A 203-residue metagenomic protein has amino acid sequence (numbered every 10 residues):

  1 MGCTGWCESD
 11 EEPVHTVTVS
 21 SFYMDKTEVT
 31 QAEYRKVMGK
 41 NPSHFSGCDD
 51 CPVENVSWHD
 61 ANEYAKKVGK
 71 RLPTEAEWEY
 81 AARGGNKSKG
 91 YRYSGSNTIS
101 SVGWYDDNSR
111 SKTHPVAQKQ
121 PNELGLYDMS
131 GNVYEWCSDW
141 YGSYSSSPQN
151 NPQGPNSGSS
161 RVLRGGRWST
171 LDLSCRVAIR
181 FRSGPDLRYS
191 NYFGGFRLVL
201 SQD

Functional and structural regions predicted by a protein language model:
M1-E11, K36, C137-Q149: Cytochrome P450 core scaffold surrounding the K-helix E-X-X-R motif and the conserved "meander" helix-loop region
G2, A32, V37, A81 (+3 more regions): Residues that scaffold the ATP/ADP-binding catalytic core of kinase and kinase-like folds
E8-N86, S109-Y127, Q202: Short aromatic-cysteine micro-motif
N62, K67, E77-T98, M129 (+2 more regions): An exposed tryptophan-centered "aromatic clamp" motif
I99-S130, P155-S157, S183-D186: Short, well-ordered junction/capping motifs at the entry into regular secondary structure
Q120-N122, G154-D203: Disulfide-stabilized, aromatic/cysteine-rich ligand-recognition loop
